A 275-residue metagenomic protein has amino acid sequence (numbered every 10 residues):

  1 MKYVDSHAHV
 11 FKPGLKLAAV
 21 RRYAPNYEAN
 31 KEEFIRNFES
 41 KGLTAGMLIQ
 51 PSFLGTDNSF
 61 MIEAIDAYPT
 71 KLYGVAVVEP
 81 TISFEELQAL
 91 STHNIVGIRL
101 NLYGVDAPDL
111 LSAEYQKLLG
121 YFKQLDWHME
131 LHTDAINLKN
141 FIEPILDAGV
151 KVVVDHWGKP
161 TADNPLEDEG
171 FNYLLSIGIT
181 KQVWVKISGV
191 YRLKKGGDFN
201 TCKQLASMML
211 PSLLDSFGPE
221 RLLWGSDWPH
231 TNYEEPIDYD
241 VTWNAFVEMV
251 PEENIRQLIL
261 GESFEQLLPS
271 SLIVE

Functional and structural regions predicted by a protein language model:
M1-T56, F60, S91, V274-E275: An N-terminally biased module of ancient metal coordination in phosphate/nucleic-acid-related enzymes
M1-V4, Y27-A45, P211-S212, F217-L223 (+1 more regions): Mid-to-C-terminal alpha-helical segments outside catalytic/metal-binding sites
Y3-V4, A8-H9, L118, V153 (+2 more regions): A generic "structured core" feature
V4-A8, G46-I49, Y73-A76, V96-L100 (+4 more regions): Hydrophobic faces of well-ordered beta-strands that scaffold small-molecule active sites in alpha/beta enzyme cores
H7, M61, I98, F122 (+4 more regions): Conserved, mostly hydrophobic/aromatic
G14-V20, D106, T161-D163, L193-G196 (+1 more regions): A short acidic, helix-capping loop that chelates divalent metal ions and anchors anionic groups
G55-N137, I142-E143, N164, V190 (+1 more regions): Active-site gating/metal-coordination segments in enzymes
L111-L223: Catalytic pocket-lining loop regions of alpha/beta-barrel enzymes, especially the amidohydrolase/enolase/GH5 lineages
